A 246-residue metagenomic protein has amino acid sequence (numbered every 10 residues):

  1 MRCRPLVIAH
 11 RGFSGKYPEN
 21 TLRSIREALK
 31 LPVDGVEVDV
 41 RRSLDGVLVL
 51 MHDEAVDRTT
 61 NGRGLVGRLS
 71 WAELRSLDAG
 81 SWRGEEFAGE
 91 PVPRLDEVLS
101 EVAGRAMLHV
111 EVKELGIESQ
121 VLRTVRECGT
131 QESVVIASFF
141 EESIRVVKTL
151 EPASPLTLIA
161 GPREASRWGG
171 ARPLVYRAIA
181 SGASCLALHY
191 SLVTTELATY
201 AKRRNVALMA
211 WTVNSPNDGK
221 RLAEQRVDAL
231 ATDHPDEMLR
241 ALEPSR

Functional and structural regions predicted by a protein language model:
M1-R246: Phosphate-group recognition and catalysis centered on beta-loop-alpha active-site segments
